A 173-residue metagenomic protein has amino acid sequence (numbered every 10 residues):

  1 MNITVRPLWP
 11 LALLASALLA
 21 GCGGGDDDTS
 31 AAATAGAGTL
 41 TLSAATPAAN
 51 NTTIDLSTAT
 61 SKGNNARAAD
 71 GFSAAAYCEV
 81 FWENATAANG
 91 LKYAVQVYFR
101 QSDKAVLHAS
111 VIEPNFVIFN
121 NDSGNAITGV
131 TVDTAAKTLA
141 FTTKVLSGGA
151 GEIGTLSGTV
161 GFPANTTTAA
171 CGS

Functional and structural regions predicted by a protein language model:
M1-P10: Bacterial N-terminal signal peptides that target proteins for export
P10, G24-D26: Classical cleavable N-terminal Sec signal peptides
S16, F72, A164-N165: Processing junctions and N-termini across compartments
L18-G21: C-terminal motif of bacterial Sec signal peptides marking the signal peptidase cleavage site
D26-T131: An ectodomain-focused feature that recognizes extracytoplasmic/extracellular
Q101-T167: Acidic, glycine-rich flexible loop segments
C171-S173: Short, solvent-exposed mixed-charge patches
